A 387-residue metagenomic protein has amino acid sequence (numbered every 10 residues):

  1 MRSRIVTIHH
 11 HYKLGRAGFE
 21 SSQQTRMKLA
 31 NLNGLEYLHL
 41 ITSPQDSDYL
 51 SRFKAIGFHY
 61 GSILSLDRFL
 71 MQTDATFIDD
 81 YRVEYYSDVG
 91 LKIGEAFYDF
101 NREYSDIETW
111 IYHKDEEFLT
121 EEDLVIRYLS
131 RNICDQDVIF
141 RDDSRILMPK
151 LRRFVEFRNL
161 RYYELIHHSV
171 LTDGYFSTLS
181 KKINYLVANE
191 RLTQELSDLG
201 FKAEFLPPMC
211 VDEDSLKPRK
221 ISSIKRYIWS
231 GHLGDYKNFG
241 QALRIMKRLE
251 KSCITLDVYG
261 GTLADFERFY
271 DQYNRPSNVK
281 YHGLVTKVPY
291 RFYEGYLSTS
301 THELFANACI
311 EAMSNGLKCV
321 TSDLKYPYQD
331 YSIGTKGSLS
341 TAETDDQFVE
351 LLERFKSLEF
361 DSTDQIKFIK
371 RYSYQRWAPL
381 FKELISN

Functional and structural regions predicted by a protein language model:
Y163-E164, L171, K181-K217: Donor nucleotide-sugar binding/catalytic pocket of nucleotide-sugar-dependent glycosyltransferases
P218-K237, L243-M246: Conserved donor-binding/catalytic core segment of Leloir-type glycosyltransferases
S230, T255-R268: Glycosyltransferase donor-sugar binding loop
E267-V285: Nucleotide-activated donor-binding/catalytic signature segment of Leloir-type glycosyltransferases, i.e., the conserved
T301: Aromatic "clamp/platform" in nucleotide-sugar-dependent glycosyltransferases that forms part of the donor/acceptor
K318-K325: Short hydrophobic beta-strand element within catalytic cores of glycosyltransferases and related nucleotide-activated
T335-D346, E353-E359: Conserved acidic donor-binding segment of nucleotide-sugar-dependent glycosyltransferases
E343, S357-S386: A charged, aromatic-enriched C-terminal amphipathic alpha-helix characteristic of glycosyltransferases across folds
